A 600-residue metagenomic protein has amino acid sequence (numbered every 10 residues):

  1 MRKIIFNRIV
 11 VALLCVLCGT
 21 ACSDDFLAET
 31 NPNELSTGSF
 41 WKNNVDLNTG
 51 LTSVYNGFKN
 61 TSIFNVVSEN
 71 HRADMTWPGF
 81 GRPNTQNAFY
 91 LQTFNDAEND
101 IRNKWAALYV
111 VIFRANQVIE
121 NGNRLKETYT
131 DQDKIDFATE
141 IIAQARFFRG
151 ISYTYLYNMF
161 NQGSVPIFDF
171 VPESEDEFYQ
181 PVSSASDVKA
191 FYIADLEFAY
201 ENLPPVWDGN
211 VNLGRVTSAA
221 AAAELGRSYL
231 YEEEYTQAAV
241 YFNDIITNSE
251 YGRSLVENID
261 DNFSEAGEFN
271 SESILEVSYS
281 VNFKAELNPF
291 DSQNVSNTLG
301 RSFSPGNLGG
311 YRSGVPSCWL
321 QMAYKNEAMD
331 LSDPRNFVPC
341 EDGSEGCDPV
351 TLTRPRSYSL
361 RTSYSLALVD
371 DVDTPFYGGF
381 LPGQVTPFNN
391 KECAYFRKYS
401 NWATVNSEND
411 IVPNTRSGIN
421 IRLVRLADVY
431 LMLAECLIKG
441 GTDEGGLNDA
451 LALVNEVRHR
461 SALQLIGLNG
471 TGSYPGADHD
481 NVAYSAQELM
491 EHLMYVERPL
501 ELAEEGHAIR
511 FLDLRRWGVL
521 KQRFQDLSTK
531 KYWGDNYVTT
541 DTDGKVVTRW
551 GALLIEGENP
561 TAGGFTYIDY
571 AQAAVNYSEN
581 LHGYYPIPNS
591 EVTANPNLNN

Functional and structural regions predicted by a protein language model:
M1-P32: Bacterial Sec-dependent N-terminal signal peptides
A21-F26, Y55, I63, V67 (+8 more regions): Long, intrinsically disordered, low-complexity segments
S23-T85, V165, E197-Y200, R215-G383 (+1 more regions): An aromatic- and glycine-enriched ligand-binding surface/loop that stacks and positions planar moieties
N44, N48-T52, N56-N60, R82-M159 (+5 more regions): Conserved, well-structured interaction surfaces
P355-H459: C-terminal substrate/ligand-recognition segments
